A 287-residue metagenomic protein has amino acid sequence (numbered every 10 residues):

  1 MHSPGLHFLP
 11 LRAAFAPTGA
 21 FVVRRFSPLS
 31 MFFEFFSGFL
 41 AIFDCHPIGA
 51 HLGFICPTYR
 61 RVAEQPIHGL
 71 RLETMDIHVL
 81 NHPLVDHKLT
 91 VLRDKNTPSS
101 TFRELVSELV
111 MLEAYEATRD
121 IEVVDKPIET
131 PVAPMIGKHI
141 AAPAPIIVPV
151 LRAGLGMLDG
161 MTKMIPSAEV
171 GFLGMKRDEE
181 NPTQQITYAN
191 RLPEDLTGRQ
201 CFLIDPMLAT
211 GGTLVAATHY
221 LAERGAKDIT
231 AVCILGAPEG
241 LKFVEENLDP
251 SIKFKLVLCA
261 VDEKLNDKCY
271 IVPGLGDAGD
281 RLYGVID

Functional and structural regions predicted by a protein language model:
M1-A14: Extreme N-terminal basic, low-complexity initiation segments that serve as generic localization/processing leaders
G5, G19, S37-G38, G49 (+2 more regions): Residue-identity detector for glycine
H7-P10, V22-D44: Hydrophobic alpha-helical signal peptides and transmembrane signal-/tail-anchor segments that drive secretory-pathway
L9, F21-V22, P57-T58, H68: Intrinsically disordered, low-complexity regions enriched in serine, threonine, proline and polar/charged residues
R12, P17, F21, R61: Short Gly/Ser/Thr- and charged-rich N-terminal loops/segments that act as flexible capping/hinge elements
Y59-R60, Q65-D287: PRPP-associated nucleotide enzymes
